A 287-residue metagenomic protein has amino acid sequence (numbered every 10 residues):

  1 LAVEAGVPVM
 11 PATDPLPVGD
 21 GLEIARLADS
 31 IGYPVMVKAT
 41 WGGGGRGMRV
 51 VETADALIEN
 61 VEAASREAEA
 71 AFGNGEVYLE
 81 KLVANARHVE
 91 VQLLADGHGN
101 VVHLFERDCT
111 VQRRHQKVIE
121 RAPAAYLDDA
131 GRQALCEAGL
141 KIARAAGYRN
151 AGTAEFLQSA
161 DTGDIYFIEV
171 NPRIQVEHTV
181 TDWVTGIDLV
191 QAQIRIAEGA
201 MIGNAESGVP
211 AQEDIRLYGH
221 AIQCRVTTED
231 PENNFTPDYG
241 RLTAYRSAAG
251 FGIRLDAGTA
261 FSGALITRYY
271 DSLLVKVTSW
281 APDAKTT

Functional and structural regions predicted by a protein language model:
L1-T40, G47: A conserved helix-loop-beta module that forms one wall/lid of the active-site cleft in ATP-utilizing catalytic domains
A2-V7, A39, G44, V51-T286: ATP-dependent carboxylate activation and anion-phosphoryl transfer catalytic cores that bind Mg-ATP to form
